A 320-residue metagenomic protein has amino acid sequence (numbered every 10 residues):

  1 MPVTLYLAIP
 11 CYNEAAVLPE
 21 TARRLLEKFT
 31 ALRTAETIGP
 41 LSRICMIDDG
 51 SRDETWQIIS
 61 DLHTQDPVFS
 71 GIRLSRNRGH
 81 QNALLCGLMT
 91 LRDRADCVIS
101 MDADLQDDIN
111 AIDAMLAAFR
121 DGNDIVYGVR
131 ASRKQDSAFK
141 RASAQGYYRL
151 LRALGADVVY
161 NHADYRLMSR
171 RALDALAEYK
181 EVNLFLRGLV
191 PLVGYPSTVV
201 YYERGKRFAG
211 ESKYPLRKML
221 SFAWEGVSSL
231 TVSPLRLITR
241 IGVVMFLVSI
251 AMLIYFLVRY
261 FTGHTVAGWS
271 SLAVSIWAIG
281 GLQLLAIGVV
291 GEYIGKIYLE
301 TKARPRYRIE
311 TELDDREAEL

Functional and structural regions predicted by a protein language model:
M1-S137: Structured catalytic core of nucleotide-sugar glycosyltransferases
P10, L74-R76, R166, T239 (+2 more regions): Short conserved micro-motifs on helix faces and helix-strand junctions that flank and scaffold key functional residues
E27, A31, D61, Q65 (+7 more regions): Conserved amphipathic alpha-helical interaction elements at protein-protein interfaces in regulatory, energy-coupling
D53, R166-S169, G242, G281: Residue-level detector of functionally special positions within alpha-helical transmembrane segments of multi-pass
S70-R76, H80-T90, C97, I109-L189 (+1 more regions): Acceptor/aglycone-binding surface of glycosyltransferases and processive sugar-polymer synthases
R76, A103-L105, A156, Y202 (+1 more regions): Short, conserved catalytic or interaction motifs in soluble domains
F185-L320: Hydrophobic helical membrane-anchoring modules
